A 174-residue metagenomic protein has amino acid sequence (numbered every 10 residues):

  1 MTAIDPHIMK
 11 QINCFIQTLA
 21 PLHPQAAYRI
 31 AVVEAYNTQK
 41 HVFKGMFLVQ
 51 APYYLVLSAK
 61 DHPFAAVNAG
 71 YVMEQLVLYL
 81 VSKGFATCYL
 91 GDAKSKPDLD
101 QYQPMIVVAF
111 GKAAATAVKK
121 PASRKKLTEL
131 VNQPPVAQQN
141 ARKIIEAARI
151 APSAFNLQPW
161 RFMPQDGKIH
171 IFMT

Functional and structural regions predicted by a protein language model:
M1-T174: Acidic, surface-exposed loops and disordered segments
